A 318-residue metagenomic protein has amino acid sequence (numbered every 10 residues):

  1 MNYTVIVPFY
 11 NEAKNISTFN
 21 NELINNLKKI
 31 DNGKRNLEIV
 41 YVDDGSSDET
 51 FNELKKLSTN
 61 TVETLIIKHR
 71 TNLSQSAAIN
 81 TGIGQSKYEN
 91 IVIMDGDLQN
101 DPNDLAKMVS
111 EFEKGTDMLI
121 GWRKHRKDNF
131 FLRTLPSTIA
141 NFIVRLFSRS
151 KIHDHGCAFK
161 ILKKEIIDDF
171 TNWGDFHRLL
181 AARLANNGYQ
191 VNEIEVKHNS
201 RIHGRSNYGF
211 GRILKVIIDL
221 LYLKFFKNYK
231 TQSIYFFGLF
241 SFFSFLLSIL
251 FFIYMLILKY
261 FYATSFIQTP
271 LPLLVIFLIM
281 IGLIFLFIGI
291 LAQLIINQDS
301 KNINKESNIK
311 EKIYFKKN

Functional and structural regions predicted by a protein language model:
M1, E38, S86, H153-D154 (+2 more regions): Short hydrophobic "helix-edge" motifs at membrane interfaces and signal-peptide entry regions
M1-F130, E165, K310-N318: Structured catalytic core of nucleotide-sugar glycosyltransferases
P8, H69-T71, K160, G238 (+2 more regions): Short conserved micro-motifs on helix faces and helix-strand junctions that flank and scaffold key functional residues
A13, P102-L105, H155-G156, I288-D299: Membrane-embedded alpha-helices of multi-pass transport/permease systems
H69-Q85, N90, P102-L179, R183 (+3 more regions): Acceptor/aglycone-binding surface of glycosyltransferases and processive sugar-polymer synthases
G96-L98, N172, V196: Short, conserved catalytic or interaction motifs in soluble domains
L179-N318: Hydrophobic helical membrane-anchoring modules
